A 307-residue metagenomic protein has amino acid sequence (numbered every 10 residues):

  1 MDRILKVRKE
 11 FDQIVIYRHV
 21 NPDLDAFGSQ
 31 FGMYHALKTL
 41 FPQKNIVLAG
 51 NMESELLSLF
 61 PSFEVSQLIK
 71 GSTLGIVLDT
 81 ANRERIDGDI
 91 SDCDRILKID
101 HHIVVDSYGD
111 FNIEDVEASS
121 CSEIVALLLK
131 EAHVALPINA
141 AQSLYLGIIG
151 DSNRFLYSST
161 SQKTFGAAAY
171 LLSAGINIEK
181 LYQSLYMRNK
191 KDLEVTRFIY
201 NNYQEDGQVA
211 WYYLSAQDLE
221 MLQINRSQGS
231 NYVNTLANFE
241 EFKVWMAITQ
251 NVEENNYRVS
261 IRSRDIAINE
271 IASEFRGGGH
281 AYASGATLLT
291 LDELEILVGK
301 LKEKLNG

Functional and structural regions predicted by a protein language model:
M1-I4, L78-D79, L129-E131: Short, motif-level signal for alpha-helix interfacial/capping segments enriched in acidic residues and aromatics/proline
D2-L57, Q67, G71-L74, G150-G307: Hydrophobic helix-and-loop "lid/oligomerization" segment in the mid-to-C-terminal part of catalytic domains
M33-Y34, D92-I96, E114-D115, G166: Glycine-rich, phosphate-binding/catalytic loops in enzymes
N45-V47, R95, N112, A135: Conserved beta-strand segments of alpha/beta enzyme cores
L48, V77, K98, I113-D115 (+1 more regions): Structural signal for conserved beta-strand scaffold positions within catalytic alpha/beta enzyme cores
S54, S58-F111: Active-site cofactor/cluster-binding pocket
L68-I69, D89-S91, V105-D106, L136-I138 (+3 more regions): Solvent-exposed alpha-helices and their adjacent loops that cap or buttress functional pockets in soluble metabolic
H102-A167: Short alpha-helices
